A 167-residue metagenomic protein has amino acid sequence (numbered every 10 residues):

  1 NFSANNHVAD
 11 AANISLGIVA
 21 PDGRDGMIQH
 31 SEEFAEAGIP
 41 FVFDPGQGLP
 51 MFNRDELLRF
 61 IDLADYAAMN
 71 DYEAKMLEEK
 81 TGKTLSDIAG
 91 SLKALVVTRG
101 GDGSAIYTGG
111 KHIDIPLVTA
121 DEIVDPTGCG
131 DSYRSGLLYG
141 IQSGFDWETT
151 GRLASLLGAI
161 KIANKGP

Functional and structural regions predicted by a protein language model:
N1-I113: Ribokinase/PfkB-type carbohydrate-kinase core domain
T81-P167: Conserved phosphate-binding/catalytic region of the ribokinase-like
